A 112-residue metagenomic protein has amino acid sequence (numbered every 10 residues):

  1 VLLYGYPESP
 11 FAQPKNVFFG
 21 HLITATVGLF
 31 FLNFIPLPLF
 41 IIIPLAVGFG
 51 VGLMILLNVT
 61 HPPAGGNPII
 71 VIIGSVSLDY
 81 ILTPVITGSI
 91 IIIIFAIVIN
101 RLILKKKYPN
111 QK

Functional and structural regions predicted by a protein language model:
V1, N16, G20-I23, G28 (+9 more regions): Alpha-helical transmembrane segments in multi-pass membrane proteins
V1-P10, G52-N58: C-terminal ends of transmembrane helices
L2-G5, I69-Y80: Interfacial segments of multi-pass membrane proteins
P7-P14, F34-L37, D79: Membrane-interface helix caps and helix-loop-helix hairpins in membrane proteins
P10-G20, N58-P68: Short, non-helical or kinked segments that cap or interrupt transmembrane helices
G28-L32, G66-I73: Generic transmembrane alpha-helix signature in multi-pass membrane proteins, especially transporters/channels
F34-I43, T60-G65: Subset of alpha-helical transmembrane segments and adjacent helix-loop junctions that display helix-helix
L102-K112: Intrinsically disordered, low-complexity non-transmembrane regions of multi-pass membrane transporters
